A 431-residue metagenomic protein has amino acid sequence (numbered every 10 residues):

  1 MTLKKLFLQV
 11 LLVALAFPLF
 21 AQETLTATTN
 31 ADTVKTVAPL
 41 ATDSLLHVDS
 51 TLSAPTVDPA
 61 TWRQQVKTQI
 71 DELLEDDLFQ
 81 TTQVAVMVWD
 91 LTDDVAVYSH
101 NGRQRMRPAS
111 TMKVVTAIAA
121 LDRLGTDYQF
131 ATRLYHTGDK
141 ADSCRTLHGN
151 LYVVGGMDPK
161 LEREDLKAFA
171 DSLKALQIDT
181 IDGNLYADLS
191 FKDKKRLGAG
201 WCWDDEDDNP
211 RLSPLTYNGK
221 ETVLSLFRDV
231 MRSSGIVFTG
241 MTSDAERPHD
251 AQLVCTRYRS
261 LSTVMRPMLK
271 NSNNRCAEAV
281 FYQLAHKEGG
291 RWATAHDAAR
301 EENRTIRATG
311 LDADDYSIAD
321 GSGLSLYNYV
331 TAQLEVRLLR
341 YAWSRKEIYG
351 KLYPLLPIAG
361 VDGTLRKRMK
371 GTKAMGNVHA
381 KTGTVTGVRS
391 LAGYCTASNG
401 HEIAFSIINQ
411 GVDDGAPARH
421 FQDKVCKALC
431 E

Functional and structural regions predicted by a protein language model:
M1-T33, S44: Bacterial Sec-dependent N-terminal signal peptides
L25-T92, Y98-R105, K167, D171-Q177 (+1 more regions): Beta-lactamase-like hydrolase cores
T51-T61, S99-R107, L151-L161, A170 (+7 more regions): Second-shell loop/turn segments in exported
F79-Q83, N101-R103, A109-M112, D127-Q129 (+9 more regions): Extracytoplasmic
D94, P108-D127, L185, L226-V230 (+2 more regions): Active-site SXXK
T126-K194, W201-P210, T216-Y217: Active-site-adjacent, His/Asp/Glu-enriched structural segments that form or flank metal-binding and acid/base networks
K220-Y353: A small/polar active-site loop signature that marks catalytic segments
S317-E431: C-terminal soluble interaction/assembly domains
